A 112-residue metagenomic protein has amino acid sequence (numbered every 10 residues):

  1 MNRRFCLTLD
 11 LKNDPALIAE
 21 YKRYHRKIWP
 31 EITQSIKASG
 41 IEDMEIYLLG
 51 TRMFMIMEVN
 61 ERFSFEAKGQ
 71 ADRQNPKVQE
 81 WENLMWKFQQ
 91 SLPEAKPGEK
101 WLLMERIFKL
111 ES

Functional and structural regions predicted by a protein language model:
R4-D10: Active-site-flanking beta-strand signature of metal-NTP-handling nucleotidyl enzymes and homologous cyclase-like
L11-N13, E61: Beta-strand elements of well-folded, non-transmembrane domains
L17-I41: Short amphipathic alpha-helical segments
T33-F54, E58-R62: Short, glycine- and small/hydrophobic-rich beta-strand elements in well-ordered beta-sheets
S39, N60-K100: An amphipathic, aromatic/His-enriched active-site/gating alpha helix that lines ligand/cofactor pockets
N75, E111-S112: Charge-rich, low-complexity N-terminal segments
L102-F108: Eukaryote-biased recognition of C-terminal alpha-helical segments
